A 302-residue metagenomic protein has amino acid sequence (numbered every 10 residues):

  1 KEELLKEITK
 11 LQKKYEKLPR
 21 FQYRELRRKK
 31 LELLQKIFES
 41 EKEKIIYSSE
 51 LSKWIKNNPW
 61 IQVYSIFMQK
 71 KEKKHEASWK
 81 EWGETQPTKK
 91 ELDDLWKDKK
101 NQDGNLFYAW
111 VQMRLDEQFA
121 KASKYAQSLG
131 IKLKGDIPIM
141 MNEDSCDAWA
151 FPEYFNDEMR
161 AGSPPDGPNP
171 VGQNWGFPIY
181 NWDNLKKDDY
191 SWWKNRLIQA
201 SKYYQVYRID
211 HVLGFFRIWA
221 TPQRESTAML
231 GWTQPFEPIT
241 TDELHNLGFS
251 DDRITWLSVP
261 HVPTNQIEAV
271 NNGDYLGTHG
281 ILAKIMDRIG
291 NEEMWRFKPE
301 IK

Functional and structural regions predicted by a protein language model:
K1-K302: Catalytic cores of glycan-processing enzymes that make or break glycosidic bonds
